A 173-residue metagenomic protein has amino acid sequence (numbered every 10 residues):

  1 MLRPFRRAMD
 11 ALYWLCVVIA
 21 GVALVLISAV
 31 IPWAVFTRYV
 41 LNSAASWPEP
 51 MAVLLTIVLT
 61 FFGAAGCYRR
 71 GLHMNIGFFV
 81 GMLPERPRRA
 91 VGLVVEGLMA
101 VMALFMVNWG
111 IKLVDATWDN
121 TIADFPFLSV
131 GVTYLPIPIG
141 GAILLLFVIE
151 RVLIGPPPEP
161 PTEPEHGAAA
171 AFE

Functional and structural regions predicted by a protein language model:
M1-E173: Alpha-helical transmembrane segments and membrane-interface helix-loop junctions in multi-pass membrane proteins
